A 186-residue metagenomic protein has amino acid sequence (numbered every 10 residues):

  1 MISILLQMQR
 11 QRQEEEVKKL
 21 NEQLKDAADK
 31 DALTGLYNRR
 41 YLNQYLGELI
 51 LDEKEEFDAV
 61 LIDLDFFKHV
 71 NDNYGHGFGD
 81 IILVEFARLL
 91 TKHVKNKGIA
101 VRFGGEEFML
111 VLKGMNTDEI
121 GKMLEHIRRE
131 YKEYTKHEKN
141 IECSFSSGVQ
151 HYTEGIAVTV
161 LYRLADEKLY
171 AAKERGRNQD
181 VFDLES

Functional and structural regions predicted by a protein language model:
M1-A32, R40-I50, I99-R102: Signal-transducing coiled-coil linker helices
E22-Q44, I62-H76, V84: Conserved nucleotide-binding and Mg2+-coordinating catalytic segments in signaling enzymes
F67, F86, F103, F108 (+1 more regions): Hydrophobic framework residues that shape the active-site pocket of cyclic nucleotide turnover catalytic cores
I82, M109-I127: Short helix/loop segment flanking the catalytic signature motif in cyclic-nucleotide metabolism enzymes
A87-R88, E119-H137, D166: Alpha-helical scaffold within the catalytic cores of cyclic-nucleotide enzymes
L90, I99-R102, I141: A short pre-motif secondary-structure segment
T117, G121, E125, Q150-S186: Catalytic-core segments of nucleotide cyclases and related cyclic-nucleotide turnover enzymes
R129-F145, Q150, K173: Catalytic core regions of nucleotide second-messenger enzymes
